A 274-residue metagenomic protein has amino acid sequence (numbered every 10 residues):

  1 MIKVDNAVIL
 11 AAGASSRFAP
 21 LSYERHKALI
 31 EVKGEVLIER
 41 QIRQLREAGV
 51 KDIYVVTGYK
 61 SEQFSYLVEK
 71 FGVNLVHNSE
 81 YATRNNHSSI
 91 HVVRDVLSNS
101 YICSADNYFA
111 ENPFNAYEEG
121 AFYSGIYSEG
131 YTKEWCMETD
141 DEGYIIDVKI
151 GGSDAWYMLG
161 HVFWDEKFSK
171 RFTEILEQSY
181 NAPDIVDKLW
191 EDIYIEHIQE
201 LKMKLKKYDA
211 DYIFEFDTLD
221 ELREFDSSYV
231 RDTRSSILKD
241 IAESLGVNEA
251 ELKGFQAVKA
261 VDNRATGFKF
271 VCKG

Functional and structural regions predicted by a protein language model:
M1-Y23, G72: N-terminal nucleotide-binding beta1-loop-alpha1 segment
I2-A7, Y157-V261: Conserved alpha/beta core of the MobA/IspD/sugar-nucleotide pyrophosphorylase nucleotidyltransferase superfamily
D5, K51, S98: Short acidic/polar active-site loop segments enriched in Thr and Asp
E35-D52, V92: A short, N-terminal amphipathic alpha-helix
K60-E62: A conserved acidic beta->alpha catalytic loop
S65-W135: Conserved beta-loop-beta/alpha segment of the NTase-like Rossmann-fold superfamily that binds/positions NTPs
A110-I185: Conserved core of the sugar-phosphate nucleotidyltransferase
K269-G274: ATP-binding glycine-rich loop module of kinase domains
